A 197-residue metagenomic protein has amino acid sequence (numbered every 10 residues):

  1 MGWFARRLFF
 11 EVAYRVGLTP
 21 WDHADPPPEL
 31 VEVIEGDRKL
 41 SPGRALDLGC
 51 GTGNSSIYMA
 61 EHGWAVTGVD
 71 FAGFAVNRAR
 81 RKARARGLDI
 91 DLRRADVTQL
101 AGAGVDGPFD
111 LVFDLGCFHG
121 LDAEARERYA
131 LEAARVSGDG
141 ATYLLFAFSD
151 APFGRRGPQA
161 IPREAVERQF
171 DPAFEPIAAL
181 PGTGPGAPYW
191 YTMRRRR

Functional and structural regions predicted by a protein language model:
M1-L46, T52-G107, L121-R197: Class I (Rossmann-like) S-adenosyl-L-methionine-dependent methyltransferase catalytic domain, capturing the SAM-binding
D110: Conserved acidic residues
F113: A conserved beta-strand element that flanks and buttresses the S-adenosyl-L-methionine
G116, G120: Short catalytic micro-motifs in class I SAM-dependent methyltransferases
